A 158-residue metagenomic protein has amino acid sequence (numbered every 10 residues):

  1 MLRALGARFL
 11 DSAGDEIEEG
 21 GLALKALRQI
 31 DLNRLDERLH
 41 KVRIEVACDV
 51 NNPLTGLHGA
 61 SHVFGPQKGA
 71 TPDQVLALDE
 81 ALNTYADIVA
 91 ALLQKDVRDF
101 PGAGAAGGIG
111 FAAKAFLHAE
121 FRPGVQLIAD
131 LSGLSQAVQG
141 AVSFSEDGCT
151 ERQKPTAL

Functional and structural regions predicted by a protein language model:
M1-R43: Glycine/threonine-rich beta-strand-loop-alpha-helix active-site module that forms ligand/phosphate-binding
L2, G6-A13, G65-N83, P123-D130: Gly/Ser/Thr-rich active-site loops/lids in small-molecule metabolic enzymes that frequently grip phosphoryl groups
A7, S12-G14, L39-R43, G59 (+2 more regions): Short coil/turn connectors at secondary-structure junctions
R43-N51, E146-T150: Short beta-strand segments
V50-N51, T55-D96: Acidic, glycine-rich loop-and-beta core segments that form the ion-binding/anion-interacting portion of active sites
A77-F144: Oxyanion-binding "anion nests"
Q126, C149-R152: Histidine- and/or cysteine-centered catalytic micro-motif in compact active-site loops
Q153-L158: Glycine/threonine-rich flexible loop motifs
